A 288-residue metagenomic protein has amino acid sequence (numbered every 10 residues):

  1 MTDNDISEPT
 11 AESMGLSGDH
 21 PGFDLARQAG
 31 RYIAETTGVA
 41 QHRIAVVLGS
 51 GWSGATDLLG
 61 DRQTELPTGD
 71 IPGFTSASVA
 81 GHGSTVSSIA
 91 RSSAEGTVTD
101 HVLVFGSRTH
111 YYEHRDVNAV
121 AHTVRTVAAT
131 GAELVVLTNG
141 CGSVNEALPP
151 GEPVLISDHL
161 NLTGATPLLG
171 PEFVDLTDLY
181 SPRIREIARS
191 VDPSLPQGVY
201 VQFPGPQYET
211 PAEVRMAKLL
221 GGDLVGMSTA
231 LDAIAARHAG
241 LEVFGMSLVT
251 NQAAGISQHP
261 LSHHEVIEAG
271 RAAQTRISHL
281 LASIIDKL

Functional and structural regions predicted by a protein language model:
T2-L176: Metabolite-binding pocket within alpha/beta catalytic cores that recognizes anionic/polar moieties
Y32, T36-V39, R183, I187-S194 (+1 more regions): Generic non-transmembrane alpha-helical segments
V127-G131, K218, R237: Non-catalytic positions within long, well-ordered alpha-helices that form the structural scaffold/packing of enzyme
E133-L134, D223, E242: Short acidic/polar active-site loop segments enriched in Thr and Asp
E186, S190-D223, L288: Active-site/ligand-binding-proximal alpha/beta "capping" segment
M227-E265: Zn-dependent metallopeptidase/amidohydrolase metal-coordination segment
A254-L288: His/Asp/Glu-rich mid-to-C-terminal helical/loop segments that flank catalytic regions of hydrolases
